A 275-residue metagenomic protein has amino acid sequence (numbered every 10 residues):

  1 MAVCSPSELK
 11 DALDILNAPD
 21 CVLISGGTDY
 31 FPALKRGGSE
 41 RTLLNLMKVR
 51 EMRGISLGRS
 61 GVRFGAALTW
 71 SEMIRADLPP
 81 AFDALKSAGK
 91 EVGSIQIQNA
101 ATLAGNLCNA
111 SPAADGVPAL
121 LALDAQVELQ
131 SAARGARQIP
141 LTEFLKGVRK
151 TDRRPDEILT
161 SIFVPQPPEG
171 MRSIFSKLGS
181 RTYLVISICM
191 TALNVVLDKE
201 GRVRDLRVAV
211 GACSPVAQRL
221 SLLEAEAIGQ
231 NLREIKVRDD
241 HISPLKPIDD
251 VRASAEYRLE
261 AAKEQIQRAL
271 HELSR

Functional and structural regions predicted by a protein language model:
M1-R275: C-terminal structural segment of proteins
